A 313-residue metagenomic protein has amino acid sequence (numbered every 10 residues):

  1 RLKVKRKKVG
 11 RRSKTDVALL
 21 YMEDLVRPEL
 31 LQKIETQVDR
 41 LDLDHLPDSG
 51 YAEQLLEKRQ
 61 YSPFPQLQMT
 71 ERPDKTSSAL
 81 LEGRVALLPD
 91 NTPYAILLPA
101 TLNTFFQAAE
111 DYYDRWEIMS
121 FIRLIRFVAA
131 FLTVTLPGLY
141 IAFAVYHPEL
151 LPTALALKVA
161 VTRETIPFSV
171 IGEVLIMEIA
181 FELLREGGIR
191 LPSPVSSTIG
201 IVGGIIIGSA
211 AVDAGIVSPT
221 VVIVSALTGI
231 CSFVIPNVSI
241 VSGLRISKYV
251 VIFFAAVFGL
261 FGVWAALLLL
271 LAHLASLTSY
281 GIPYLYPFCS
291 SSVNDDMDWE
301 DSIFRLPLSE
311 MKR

Functional and structural regions predicted by a protein language model:
R1-V170, Y280-L308: Cytosolic regulatory modules rich in charged/polar residues
A129-P148, R163-S239, G243-L244, Y249-A255: Transmembrane alpha-helix detector for multi-pass membrane proteins
P219-V221, S225-R313: Hydrophobic alpha-helical transmembrane segments of membrane transport and translocation systems, primarily multi-pass
